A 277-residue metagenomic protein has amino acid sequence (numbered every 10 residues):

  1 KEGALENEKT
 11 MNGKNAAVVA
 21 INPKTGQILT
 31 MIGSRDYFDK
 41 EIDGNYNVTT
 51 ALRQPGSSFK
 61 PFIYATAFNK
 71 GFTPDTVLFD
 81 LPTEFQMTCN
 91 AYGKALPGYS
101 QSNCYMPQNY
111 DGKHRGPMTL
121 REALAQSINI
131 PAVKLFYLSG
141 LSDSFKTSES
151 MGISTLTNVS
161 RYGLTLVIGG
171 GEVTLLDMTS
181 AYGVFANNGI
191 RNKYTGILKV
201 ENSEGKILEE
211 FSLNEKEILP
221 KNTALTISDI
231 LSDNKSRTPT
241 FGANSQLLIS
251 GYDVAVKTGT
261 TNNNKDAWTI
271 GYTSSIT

Functional and structural regions predicted by a protein language model:
K1-T10, V18-N22, M31, F38-V48 (+4 more regions): A penicillin-recognizing enzyme superfamily signal
T10-K14, L78, V159-Y162, Q246-L247: Short, glycine-/polar-rich solvent-exposed loops and beta-turns at beta-strand/coil boundaries
G13, I42-T50, N129-P131, N158-L166 (+1 more regions): Glycine- and acidic
A17-A20, L29-M31, T76-F79, E122 (+7 more regions): Structural recognition of the beta-strand scaffold that forms the well-ordered cores of secreted hydrolase catalytic
K24, F72-S144, R191, N202-D233: Conserved catalytic neighborhood of penicillin-recognizing serine enzymes
G26, V48-L81, Q86, A123 (+2 more regions): Active-site SXXK
S34, D39, F68, D75 (+1 more regions): Proteins synthesized as precursors that undergo proteolytic processing into mature forms
Y92-K94, G98, S102-P107, G140-S180: Mid-domain, small-residue-enriched loop/turn segments at the edges of structured enzyme/sensor domains
